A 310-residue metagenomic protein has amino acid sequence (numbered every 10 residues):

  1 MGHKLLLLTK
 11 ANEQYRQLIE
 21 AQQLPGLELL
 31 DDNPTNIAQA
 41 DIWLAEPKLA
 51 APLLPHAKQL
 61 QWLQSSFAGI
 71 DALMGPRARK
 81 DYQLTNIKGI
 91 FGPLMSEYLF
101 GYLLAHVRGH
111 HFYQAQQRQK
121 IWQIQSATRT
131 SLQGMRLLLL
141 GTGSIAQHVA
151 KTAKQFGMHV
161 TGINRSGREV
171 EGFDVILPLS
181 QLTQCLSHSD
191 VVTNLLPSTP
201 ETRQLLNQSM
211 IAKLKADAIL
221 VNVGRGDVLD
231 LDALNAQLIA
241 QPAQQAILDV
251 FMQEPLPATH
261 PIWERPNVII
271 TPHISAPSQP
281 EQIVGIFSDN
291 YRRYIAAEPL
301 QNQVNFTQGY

Functional and structural regions predicted by a protein language model:
M1-I42: N-terminal glycine-/charge-rich "phosphate-binding" loop or analogous flexible N-terminal tail
E28-Q39, A51-L53, F173-H188: Short acidic low-complexity segments
D41-A115: Phosphate/diphosphate ligand-binding glycine-rich loop within oxidoreductases
L53-Q59, G75-K80, I211-A216, Q237-P242 (+1 more regions): Short, conserved loop/helix-junction motifs that constitute active-site signature segments in enzyme catalytic cores
T85-N86, I90-Y98, F112, E254-Y310: C-terminal helix-to-coil terminal segments
Q114-H148, V175: Glycine-rich NAD(P)-binding loop of Rossmann-like domains
Q155-G172: NAD(P)-binding Rossmann-fold cofactor-contacting core
G167-P261: Rossmann-like adenosine-cofactor binding region
